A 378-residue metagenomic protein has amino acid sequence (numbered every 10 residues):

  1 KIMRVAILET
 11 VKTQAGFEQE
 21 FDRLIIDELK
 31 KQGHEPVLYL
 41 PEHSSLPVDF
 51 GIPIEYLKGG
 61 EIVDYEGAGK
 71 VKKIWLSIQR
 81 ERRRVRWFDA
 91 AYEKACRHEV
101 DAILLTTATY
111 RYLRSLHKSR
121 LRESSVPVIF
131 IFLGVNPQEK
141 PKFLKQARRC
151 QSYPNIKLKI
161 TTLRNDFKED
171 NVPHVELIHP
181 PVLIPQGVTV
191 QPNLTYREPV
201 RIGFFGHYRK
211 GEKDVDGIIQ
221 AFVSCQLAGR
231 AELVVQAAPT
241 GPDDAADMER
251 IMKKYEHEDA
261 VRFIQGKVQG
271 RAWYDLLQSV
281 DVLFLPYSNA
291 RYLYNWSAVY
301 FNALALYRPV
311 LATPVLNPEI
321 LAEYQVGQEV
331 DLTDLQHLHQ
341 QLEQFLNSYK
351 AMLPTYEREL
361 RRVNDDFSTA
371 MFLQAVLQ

Functional and structural regions predicted by a protein language model:
E9-R23, R209-K213: A short, glycine/small-residue-rich beta-strand->loop->alpha-helix junction that serves as a flexible
G16-F17, E212, T333-H339, L346-Q378: A charged, aromatic-enriched C-terminal amphipathic alpha-helix characteristic of glycosyltransferases across folds
K73-R84, A90-Y112, I129, V282: Short N-terminal targeting/anchoring amphipathic segment
P137-L177: A short, active-site helix/loop in glycosyltransferases that binds the activated sugar's phosphate group
N193-K213, I219-Q226, L233-V234: Conserved donor-binding/catalytic core segment of Leloir-type glycosyltransferases
E232-M248, G266: Glycosyltransferase donor-sugar binding loop
A246-Y274: Nucleotide-activated donor-binding/catalytic signature segment of Leloir-type glycosyltransferases, i.e., the conserved
L285-F301, T313-V315, E319-I320: Nucleotide-sugar-dependent
